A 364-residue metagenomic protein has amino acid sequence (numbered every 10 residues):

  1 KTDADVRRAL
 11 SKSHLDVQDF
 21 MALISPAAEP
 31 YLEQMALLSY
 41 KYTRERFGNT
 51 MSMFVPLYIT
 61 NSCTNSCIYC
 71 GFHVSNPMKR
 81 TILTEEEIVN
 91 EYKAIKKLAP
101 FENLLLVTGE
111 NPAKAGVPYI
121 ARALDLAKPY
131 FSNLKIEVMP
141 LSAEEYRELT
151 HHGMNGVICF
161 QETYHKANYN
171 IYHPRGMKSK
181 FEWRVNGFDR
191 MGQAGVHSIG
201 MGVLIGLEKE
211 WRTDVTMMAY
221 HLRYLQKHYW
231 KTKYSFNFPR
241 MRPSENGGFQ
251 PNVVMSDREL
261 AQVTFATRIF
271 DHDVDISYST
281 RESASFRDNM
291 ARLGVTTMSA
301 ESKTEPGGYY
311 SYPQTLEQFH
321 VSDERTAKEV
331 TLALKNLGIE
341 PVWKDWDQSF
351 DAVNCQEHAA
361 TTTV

Functional and structural regions predicted by a protein language model:
K1-A28, K227-V364: Auxiliary Fe-S-binding modules of radical SAM enzymes
I24, V55-L57, L105-A115, P243-E245: Glycine-rich, proline-tolerant flexible connector loops at the mouths of alpha/beta enzymes
Y31-S52: Short, charged low-complexity linear segments at domain edges
S39, C67, C159, M191 (+3 more regions): Conserved, mostly hydrophobic/aromatic
F47-E87: Canonical Radical SAM [4Fe-4S] cluster-binding loop centered on the CxxxCxxC motif and its immediate flanking residues
V55, V89-Y92, I120-L124, Y146 (+5 more regions): Generic structural signal for well-ordered alpha-helices, preferentially at hydrophobic/aromatic core positions
V74-V89, I95-G200, I205, W230-N237: Core AdoMet radical
S142-H151, E208-R223, S283-L293: Catalytic cores of alpha/beta
